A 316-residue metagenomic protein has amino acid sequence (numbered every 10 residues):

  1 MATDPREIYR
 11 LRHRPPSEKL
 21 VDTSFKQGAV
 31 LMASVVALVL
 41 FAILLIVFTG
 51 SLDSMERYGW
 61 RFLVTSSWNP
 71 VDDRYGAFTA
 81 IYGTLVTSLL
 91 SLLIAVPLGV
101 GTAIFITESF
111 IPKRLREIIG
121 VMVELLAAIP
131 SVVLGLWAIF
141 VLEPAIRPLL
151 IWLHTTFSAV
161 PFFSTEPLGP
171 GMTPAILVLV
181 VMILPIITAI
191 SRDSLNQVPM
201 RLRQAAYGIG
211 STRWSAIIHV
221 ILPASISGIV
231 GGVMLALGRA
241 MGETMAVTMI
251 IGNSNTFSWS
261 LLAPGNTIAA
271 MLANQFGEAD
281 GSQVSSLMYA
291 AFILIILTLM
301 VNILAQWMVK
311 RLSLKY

Functional and structural regions predicted by a protein language model:
M1-A33, A305-Y316: Transmembrane alpha-helical segments of polytopic membrane transport and secretion proteins
R10-G28, V47-S91, P112-K113, T165 (+1 more regions): Periplasmic/extracellular loop-to-transmembrane helix junction in inner-membrane transport proteins
R57-Y75, L134-V181: Membrane-interfacial helix termini and adjacent extracytoplasmic/periplasmic loops of multi-pass transporters
Y82, V86-I94, L98, T102 (+3 more regions): Hydrophobic alpha-helical transmembrane segments of multipass integral membrane proteins, especially permease/channel
S91-V123, A305-R311: Transmembrane-helix boundary motif in ABC transporter permease subunits
L125, I129, V133, I187-S191 (+3 more regions): Transmembrane alpha-helices
R192-N196, M200, Y207, N274-Y316: C-terminal transmembrane helix and the adjacent membrane-cytosol boundary/short C-terminal tail of inner/organellar
V247-I295: Interhelical loop and adjacent transmembrane-helix boundary motif in polytopic membrane transport permeases
